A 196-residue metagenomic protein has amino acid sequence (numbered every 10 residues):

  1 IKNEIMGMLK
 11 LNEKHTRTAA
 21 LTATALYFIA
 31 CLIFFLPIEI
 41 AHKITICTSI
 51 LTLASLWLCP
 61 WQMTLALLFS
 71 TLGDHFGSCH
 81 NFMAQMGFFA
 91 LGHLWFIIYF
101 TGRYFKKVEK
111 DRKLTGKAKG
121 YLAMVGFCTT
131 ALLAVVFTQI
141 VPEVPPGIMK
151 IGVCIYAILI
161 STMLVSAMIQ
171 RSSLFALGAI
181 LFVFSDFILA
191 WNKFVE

Functional and structural regions predicted by a protein language model:
I5-E196: Polytopic alpha-helical membrane-helix bundles and their juxtamembrane interface segments in multi-pass membrane
